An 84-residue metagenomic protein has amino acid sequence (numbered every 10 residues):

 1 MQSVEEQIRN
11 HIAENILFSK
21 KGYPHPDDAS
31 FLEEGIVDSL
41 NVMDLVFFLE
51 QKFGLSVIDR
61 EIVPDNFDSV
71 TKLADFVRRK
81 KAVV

Functional and structural regions predicted by a protein language model:
M1-P24, D75-V84: Thiotemplate assembly-line natural product biosynthesis machinery
P26-D38, E61-S69: Glycine-rich loop motifs involved in handling phospho/adenylate chemistry
M43: Conserved catalytic core of two-component sensor histidine kinases
V57-D59: Beta-hairpin "wing" of winged helix-turn-helix
